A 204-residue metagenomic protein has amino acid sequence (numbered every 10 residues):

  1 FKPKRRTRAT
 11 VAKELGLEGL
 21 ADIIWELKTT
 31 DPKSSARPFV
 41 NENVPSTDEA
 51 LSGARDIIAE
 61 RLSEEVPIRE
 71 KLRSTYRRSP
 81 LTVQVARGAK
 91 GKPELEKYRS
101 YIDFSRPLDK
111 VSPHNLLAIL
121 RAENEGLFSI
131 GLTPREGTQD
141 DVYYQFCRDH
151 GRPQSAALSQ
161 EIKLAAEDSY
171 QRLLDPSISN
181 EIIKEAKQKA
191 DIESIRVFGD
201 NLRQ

Functional and structural regions predicted by a protein language model:
F1-Q204: Duplex nucleic acid-engaging cores and interfaces of nucleic-acid transaction enzymes
